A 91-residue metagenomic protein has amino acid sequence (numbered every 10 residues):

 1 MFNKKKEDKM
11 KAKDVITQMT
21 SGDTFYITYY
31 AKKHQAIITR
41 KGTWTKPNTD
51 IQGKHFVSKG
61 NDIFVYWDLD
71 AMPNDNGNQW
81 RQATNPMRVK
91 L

Functional and structural regions predicted by a protein language model:
F2-T17: Mixed-charge, Lys/Arg-rich low-complexity intrinsically disordered regions
T17-S21, K59: Short, 15-30-residue, compositionally biased linear elements with alpha-helical propensity or flexible coil
S21-Y29: A short, Trp-centered hydrophobic/proline-enriched beta-strand micro-motif
I38-K59, N74-D75: Acidic, low-complexity, intrinsically disordered interaction modules
N61-L91: Short, compact, well-ordered microdomains
